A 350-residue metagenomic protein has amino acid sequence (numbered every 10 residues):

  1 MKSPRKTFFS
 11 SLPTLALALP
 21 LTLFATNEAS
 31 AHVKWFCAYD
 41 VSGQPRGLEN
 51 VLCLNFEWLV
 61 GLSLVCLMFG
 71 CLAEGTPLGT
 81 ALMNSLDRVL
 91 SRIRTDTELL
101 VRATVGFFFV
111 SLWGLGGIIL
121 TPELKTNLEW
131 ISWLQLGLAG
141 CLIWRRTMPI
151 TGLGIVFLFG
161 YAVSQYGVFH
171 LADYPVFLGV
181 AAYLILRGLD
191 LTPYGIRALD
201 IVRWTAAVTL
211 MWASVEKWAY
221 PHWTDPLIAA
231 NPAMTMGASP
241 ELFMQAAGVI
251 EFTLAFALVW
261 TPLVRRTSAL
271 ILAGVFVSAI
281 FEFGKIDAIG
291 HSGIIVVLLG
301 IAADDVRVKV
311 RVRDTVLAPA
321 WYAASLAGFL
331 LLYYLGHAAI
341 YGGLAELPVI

Functional and structural regions predicted by a protein language model:
M1-A31: N-terminal secretory/membrane targeting signals
N27-H222, L242-A246, W260-I350: Extended, low-polarity transmembrane helix blocks
A219-P240: Membrane-interface interhelical connector segments
F252-T261: Conserved catalytic-core segments centered on acid/base and nucleophilic motifs
